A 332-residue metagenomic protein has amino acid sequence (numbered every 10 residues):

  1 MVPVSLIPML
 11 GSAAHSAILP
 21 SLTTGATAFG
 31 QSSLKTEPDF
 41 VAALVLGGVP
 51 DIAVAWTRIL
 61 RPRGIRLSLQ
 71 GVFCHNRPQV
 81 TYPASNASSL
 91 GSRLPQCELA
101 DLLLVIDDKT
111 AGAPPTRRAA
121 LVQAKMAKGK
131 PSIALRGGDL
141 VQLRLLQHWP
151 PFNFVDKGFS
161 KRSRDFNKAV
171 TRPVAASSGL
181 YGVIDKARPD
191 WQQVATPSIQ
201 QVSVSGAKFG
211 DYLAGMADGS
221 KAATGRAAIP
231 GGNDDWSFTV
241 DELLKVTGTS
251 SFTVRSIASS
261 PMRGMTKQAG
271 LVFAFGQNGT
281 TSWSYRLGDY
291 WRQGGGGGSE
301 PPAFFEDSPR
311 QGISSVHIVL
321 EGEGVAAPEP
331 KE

Functional and structural regions predicted by a protein language model:
M1, I18, N76, T81 (+2 more regions): Selective for proline/serine-rich intrinsically disordered segments in cytosolic/nuclear regulatory regions
M1-L22: Soluble secreted/lumenal catalytic domains with histidine-centered metal-binding or acid-base catalytic motifs
S16-A87, L94: Acidic-basic catalytic patches of nuclease active cores, encompassing PD-(D/E)XK and other metal-cofactor nuclease
V49-P62, P115, A127-P330: Acidic, metal/cofactor-coordinating or nucleic-acid-engaging core segments within structured domains
G91-D101: Basic/aromatic recognition patch in beta-strand/loop cores that engages polyanionic ligands
L102, A120-M126: Conserved catalytic cores of phosphodiester-cleaving nucleases, focusing on short active-site segments
V105-D107: Beta-propeller blade termini
K109-R117: Short, solvent-exposed loop/turn segments that connect beta-strands within catalytic domains and beta-strand-rich
